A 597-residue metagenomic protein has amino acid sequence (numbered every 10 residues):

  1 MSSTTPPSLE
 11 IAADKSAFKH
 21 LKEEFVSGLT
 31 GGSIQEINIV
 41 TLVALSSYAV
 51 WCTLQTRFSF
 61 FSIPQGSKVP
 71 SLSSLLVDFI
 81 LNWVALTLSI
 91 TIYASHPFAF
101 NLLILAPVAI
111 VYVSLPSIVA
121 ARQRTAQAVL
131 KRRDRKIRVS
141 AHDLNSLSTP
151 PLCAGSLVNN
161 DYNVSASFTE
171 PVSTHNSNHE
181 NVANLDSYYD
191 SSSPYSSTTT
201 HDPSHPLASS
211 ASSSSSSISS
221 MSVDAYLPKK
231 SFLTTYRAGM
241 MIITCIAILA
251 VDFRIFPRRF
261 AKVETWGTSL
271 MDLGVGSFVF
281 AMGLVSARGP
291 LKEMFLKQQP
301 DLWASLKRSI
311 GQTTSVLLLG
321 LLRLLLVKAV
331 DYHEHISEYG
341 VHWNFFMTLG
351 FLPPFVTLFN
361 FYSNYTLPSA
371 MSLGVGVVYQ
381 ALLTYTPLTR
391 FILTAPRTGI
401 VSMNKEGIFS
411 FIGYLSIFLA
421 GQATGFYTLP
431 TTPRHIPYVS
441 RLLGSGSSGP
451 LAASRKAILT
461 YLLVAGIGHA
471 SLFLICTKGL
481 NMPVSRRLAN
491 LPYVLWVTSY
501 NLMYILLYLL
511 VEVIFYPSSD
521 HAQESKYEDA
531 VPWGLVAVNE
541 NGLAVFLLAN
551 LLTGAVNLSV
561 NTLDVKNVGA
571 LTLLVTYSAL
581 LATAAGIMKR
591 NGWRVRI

Functional and structural regions predicted by a protein language model:
M1-I597: Alpha-helical transmembrane segments and their immediate juxtamembrane cytosolic regions
